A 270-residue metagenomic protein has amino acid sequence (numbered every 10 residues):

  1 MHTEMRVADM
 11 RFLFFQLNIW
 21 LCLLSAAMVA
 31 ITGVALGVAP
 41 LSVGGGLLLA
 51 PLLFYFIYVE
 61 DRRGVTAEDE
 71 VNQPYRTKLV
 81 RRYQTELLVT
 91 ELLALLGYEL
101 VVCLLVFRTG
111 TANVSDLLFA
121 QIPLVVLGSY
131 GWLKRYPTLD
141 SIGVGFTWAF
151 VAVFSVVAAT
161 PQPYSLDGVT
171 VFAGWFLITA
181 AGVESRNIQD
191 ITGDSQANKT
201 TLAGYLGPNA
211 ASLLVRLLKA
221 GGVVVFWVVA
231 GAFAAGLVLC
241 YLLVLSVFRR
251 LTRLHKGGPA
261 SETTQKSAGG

Functional and structural regions predicted by a protein language model:
M1-F14: Short, Lys/Arg-rich, polar N-terminal cytosolic tail immediately upstream of the first transmembrane signal-anchor
L13-L36, V144-V151: The first (N-terminal) embedded transmembrane alpha-helix
L36-E60, L118-L124, Y164-S185: Membrane-embedded alpha-helical segments that form the functional core of polytopic membrane enzymes, especially those
A50, F54-G97, T179-A220: Solvent-exposed interhelical
Y58-A67, V126-D140, I191-T192, F248-H255: C-terminal ends of transmembrane helices
R76-T77, A210, L217, V228 (+1 more regions): Extended hydrophobic alpha-helices typical of membrane-associated regions
K78-T160: Intramembrane alpha-helical segments
S141-I191: Functional transmembrane core segments of multi-pass inner-membrane proteins
